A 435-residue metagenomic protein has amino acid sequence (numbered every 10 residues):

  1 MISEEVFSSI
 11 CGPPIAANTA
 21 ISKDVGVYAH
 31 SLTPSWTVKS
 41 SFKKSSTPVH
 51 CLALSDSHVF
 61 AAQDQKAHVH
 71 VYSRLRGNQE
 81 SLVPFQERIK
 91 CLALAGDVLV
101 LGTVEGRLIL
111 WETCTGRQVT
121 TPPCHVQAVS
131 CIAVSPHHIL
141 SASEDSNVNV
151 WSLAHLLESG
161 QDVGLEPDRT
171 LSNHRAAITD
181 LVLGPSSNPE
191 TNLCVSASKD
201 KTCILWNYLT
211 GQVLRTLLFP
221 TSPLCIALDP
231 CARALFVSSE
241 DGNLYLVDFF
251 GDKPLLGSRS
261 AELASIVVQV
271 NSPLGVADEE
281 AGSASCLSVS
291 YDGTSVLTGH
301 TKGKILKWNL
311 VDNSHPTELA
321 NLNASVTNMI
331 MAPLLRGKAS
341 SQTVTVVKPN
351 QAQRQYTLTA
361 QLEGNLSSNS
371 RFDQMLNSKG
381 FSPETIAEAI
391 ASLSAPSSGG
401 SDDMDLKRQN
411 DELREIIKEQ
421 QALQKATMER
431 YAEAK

Functional and structural regions predicted by a protein language model:
M1-L32, V59-F60, L99: An edge-strand/N-cap motif at the start of beta-rich repeat modules
I2, C51-H58, L92-V98, G102 (+8 more regions): Loop/turn segments within WD40 beta-propeller blades
C11, Q63-Q65, G102-E105, A142-N147 (+4 more regions): Conserved strand-to-loop turn within each blade of WD40 beta-propeller repeats
V27-K43, R76, G164-E166, V268-L274: A short helix->beta-strand "capping" segment at the edge of beta-propeller domains
Y28-S31, V69-S73, L108-E112, V148-S152 (+3 more regions): WD40-repeat beta-propellers
T37-S40, N78-S81, R117-T120, S159 (+4 more regions): A structural motif specific to WD40 beta-propellers
F42-V49, V83-I89, P122-V129, L171-I178 (+3 more regions): WD40/WD-repeat beta-propeller blade N-cap
D252-S285, G303, V311-K435: Terminal intrinsically disordered, low-complexity extensions flanking WD-repeat/beta-propeller proteins
